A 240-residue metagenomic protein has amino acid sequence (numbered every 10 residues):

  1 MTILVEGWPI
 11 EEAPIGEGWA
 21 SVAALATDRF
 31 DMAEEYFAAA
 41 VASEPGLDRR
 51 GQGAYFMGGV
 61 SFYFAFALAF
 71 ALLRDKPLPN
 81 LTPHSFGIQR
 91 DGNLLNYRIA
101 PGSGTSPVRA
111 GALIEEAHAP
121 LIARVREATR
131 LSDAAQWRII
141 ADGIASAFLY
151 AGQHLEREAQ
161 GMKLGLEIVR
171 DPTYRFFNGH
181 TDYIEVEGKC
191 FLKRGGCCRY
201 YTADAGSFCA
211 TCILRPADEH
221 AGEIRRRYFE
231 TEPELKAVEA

Functional and structural regions predicted by a protein language model:
M1-D31: A eukaryotic "domain-start" boundary segment
A23, D28-K189: Hydrophobic, aromatic-lined core segments that form the binding pocket/scaffold for planar heteroaromatic ligands
E156, G161-A240: Cys/His-clustered metal-coordination modules, chiefly Zn-binding fingers
